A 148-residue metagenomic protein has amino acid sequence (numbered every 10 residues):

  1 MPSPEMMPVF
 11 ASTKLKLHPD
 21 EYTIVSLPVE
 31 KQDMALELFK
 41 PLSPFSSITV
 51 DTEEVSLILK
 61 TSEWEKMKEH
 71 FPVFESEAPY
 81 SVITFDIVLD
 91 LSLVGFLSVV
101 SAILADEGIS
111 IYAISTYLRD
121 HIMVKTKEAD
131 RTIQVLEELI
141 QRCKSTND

Functional and structural regions predicted by a protein language model:
M1-I103, R131-D148: Regulatory modules associated with amino-acid/nitrogen control
L93-K127: A structural feature that tracks compact, well-ordered secondary-structure segments with a strong bias toward
